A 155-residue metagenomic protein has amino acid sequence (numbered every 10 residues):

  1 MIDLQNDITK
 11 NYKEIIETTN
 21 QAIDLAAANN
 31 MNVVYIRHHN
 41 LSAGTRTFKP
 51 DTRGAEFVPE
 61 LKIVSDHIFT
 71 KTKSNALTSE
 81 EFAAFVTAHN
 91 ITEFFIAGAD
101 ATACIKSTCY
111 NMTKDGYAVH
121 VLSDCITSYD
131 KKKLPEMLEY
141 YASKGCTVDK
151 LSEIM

Functional and structural regions predicted by a protein language model:
M1-I2: Short hydrophobic beta-strand that contains or immediately precedes a catalytic carboxylate
Q5, H38-N40, T72-S74: Histidine- and/or cysteine-centered catalytic micro-motif in compact active-site loops
Q5-N11: Short acidic, Gly/Ser-rich segments with clustered Asp/Glu that frequently serve as metal-coordination loops in enzyme
I8, S42, S128: Flexible, glycine-rich phosphate/dinucleotide-binding loops and adjacent beta-alpha linkers at cofactor/substrate
Y12, I16: Flexible, glycine- and charge-enriched loops at secondary-structure boundaries
E17, Q21, L25-N29, R46-M155: Active-site-adjacent betaalpha module
A26-S42: Von Willebrand factor
